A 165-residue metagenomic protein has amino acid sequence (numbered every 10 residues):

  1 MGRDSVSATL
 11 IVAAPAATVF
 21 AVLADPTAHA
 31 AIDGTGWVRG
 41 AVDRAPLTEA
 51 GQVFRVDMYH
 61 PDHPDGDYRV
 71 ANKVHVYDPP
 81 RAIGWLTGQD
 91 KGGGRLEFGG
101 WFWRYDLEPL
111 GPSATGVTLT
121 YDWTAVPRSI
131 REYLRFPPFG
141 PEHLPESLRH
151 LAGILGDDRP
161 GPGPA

Functional and structural regions predicted by a protein language model:
M1-A45, E49, A165: Hydrophobic ligand-binding cavity/cleft-lining segments
R3-I11, V53, R69, A82 (+2 more regions): Intrinsic-disorder/low-complexity, polar/charged segments enriched in Ser/Thr/Lys/Arg/Asp/Glu/Gln
A14, D62, K91, W123-P127: Beta-strand elements of well-folded, non-transmembrane domains
T18-L23, H29, F54, V74 (+3 more regions): Hydrophobic pocket/interface hotspot
T48-V56: Short coil-to-beta transition motif at edge beta-strands of beta-rich domains
P61-A114, G153: Hydrophobic-ligand binding "helix-grip"
G116, D122-A165: A conserved amphipathic terminal alpha-helix motif
